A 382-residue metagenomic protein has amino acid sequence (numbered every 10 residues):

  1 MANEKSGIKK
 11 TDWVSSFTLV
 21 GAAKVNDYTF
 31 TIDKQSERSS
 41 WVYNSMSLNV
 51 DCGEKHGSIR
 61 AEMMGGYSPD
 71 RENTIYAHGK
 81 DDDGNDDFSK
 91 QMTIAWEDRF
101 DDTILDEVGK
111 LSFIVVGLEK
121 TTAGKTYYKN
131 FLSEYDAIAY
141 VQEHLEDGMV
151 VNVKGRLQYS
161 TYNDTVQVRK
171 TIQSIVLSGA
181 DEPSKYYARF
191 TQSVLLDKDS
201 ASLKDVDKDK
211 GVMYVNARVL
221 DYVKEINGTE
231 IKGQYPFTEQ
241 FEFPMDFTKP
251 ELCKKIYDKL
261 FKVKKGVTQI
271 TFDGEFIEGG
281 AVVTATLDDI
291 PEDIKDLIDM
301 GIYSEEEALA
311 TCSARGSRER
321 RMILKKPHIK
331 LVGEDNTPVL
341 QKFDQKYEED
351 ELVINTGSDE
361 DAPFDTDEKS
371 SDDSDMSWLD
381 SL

Functional and structural regions predicted by a protein language model:
M1-L382: OB-fold and OB-like single-stranded nucleic-acid-recognition modules and their adjacent interaction interfaces
